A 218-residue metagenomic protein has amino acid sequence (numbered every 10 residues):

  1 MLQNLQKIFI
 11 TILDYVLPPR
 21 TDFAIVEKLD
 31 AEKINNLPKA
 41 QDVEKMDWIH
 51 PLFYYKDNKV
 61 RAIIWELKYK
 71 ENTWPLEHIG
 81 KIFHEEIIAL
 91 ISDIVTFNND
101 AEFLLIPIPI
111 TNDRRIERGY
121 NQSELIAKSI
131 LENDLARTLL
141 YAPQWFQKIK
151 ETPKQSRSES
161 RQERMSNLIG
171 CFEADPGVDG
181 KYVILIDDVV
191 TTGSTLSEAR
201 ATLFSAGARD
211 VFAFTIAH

Functional and structural regions predicted by a protein language model:
M1-H218: Glycine-rich phosphate/pyrophosphate-handling loop used in enzymes and phosphotransfer proteins
